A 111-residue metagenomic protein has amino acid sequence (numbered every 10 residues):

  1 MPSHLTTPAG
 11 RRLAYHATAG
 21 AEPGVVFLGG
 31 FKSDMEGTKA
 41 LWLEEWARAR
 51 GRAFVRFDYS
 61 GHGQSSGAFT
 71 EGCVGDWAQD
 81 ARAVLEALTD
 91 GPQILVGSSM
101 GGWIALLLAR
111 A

Functional and structural regions predicted by a protein language model:
M1-G20: N-terminal cap/lid segment of alpha/beta-hydrolase-fold proteins
E22-G30: Short beta-strand element of the alpha/beta-hydrolase
F31-E44: The serine-hydrolase catalytic nucleophile loop
E44-S66: Conserved alpha/beta-hydrolase
A47, L108-A109: Aromatic pocket-lining residues of Rossmann-like dinucleotide-binding sites
E71-A87: Alpha/beta-hydrolase active-site loop
G97-G101, A105: Gly/Ala-rich beta-loop-alpha elbow adjacent to hydrolase catalytic centers
